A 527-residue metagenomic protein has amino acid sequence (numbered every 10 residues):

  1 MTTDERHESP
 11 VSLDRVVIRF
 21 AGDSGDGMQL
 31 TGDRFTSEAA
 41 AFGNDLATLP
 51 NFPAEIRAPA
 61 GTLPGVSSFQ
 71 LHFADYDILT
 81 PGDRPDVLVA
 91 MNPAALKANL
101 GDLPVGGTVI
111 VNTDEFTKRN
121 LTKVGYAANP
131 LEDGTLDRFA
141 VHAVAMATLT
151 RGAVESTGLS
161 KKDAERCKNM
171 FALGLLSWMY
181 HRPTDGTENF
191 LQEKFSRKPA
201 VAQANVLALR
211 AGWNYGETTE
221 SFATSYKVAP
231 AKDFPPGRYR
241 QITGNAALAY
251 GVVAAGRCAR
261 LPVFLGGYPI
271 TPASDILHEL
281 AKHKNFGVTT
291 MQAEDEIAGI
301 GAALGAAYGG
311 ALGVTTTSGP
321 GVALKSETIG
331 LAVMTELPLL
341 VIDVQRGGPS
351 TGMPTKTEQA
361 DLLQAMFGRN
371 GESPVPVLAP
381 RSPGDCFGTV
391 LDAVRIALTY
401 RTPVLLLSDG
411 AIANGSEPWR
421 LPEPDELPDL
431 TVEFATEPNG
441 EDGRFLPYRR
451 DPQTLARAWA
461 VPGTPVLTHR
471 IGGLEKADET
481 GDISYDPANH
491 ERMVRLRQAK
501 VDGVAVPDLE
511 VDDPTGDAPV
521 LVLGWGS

Functional and structural regions predicted by a protein language model:
M1-A259: Active-site cofactor/cluster-binding pocket
R15, G152-V154, S221-G237, A255-P262 (+5 more regions): Gly-rich Lys/Arg/Thr-decorated short loops/hinges at beta-loop-alpha junctions or inter-strand turns that position
R15-P104, Y250, T271-F367, P376-L398: Thiamine diphosphate
R19, G266, V314, L521-L523: Conserved beta-strand elements of the Class I
F52-P53, L191, A208, A229-D233 (+5 more regions): A glycine-rich phosphate-binding loop feature that marks nucleotide/adenosyl-phosphate handling sites
G82, L88, L136-L149, K356-P403 (+3 more regions): Conserved thiamine diphosphate
Q241-G251, A259, T389, V394-S527: Flexible, low-complexity linker and terminal segments
